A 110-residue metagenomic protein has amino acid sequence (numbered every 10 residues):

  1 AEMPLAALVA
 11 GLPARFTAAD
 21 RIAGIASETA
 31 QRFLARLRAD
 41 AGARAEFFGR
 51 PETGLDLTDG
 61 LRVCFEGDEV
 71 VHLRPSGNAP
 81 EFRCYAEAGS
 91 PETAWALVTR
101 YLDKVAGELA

Functional and structural regions predicted by a protein language model:
A1-A110: Phosphate-binding and adjacent anionic-ligand microenvironments
